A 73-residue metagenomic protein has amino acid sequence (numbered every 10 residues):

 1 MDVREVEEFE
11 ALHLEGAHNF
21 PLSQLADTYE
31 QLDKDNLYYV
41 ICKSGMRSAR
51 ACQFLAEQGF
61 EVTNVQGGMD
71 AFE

Functional and structural regions predicted by a protein language model:
M1-D2: Structural scaffold elements adjacent to functional motifs in cytosolic proteins
E5-L37, K43-E73: Rhodanese-like catalytic fold shared by cysteine-dependent sulfurtransferases and DSP/PTP-type phosphatases
